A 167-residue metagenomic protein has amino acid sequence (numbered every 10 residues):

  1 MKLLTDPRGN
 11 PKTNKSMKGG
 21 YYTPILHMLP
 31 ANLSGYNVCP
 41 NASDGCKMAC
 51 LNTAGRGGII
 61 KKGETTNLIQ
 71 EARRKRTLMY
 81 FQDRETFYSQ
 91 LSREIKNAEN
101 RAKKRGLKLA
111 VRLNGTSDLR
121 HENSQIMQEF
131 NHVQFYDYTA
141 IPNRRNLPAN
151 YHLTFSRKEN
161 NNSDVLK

Functional and structural regions predicted by a protein language model:
M1-K167: Class I S-adenosyl-L-methionine
